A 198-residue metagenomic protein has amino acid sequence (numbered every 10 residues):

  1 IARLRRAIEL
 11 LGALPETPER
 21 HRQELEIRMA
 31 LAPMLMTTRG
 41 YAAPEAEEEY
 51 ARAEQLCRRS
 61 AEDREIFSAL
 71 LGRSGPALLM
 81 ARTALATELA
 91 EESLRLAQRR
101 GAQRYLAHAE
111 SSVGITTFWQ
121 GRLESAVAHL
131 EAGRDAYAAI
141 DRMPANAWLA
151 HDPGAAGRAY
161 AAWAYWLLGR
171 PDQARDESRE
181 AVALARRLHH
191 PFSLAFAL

Functional and structural regions predicted by a protein language model:
I1-A2, P44-E47, T87, A107 (+4 more regions): Conserved positions within tetratricopeptide repeat
I1-S60: Repeat-based scaffolding regions
R6-E16, A51-E62, E91-A102, E131-A145 (+1 more regions): Amphipathic alpha-helical segments of tetratricopeptide repeats
E9, E26-Y41, E65-L85, S93-R95 (+4 more regions): Tandem amphipathic alpha-helical repeat scaffolds
E16-E19, G40-P44, A84, R142 (+1 more regions): Short coil/turn and helix-start
